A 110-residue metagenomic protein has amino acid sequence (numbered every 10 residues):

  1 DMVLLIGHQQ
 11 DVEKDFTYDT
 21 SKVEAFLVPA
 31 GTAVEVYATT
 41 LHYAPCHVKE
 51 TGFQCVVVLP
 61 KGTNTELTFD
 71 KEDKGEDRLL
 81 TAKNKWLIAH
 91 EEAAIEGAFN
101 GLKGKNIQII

Functional and structural regions predicted by a protein language model:
D1-A30, A44-G52, V56-I110: Active-site region of the double-stranded beta-helix
V36: Aromatic-residue-lined binding/catalytic grooves and analogous aromatic/hydrophobic interfacial grooves in multimeric
